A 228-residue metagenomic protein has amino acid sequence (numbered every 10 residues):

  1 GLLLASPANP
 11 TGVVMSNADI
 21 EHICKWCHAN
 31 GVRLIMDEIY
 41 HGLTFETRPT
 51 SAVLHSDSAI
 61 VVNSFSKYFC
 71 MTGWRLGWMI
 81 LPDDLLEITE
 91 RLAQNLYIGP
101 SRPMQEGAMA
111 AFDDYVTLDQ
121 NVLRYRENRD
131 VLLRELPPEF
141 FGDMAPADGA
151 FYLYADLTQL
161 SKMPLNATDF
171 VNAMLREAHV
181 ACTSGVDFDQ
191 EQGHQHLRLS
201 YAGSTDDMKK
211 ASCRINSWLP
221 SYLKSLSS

Functional and structural regions predicted by a protein language model:
L2, N9, D37, A59 (+7 more regions): Generic structural signal for small/hydrophobic residues in well-ordered secondary structure, especially within
A8-L34, E38-M71, D84: Active-site pre-lysine segment of PLP-dependent enzymes
C27, L136-P137, M174-L175: A generic structural signal for well-ordered alpha-helical segments
D57-R126, D130-E135, S217-P220, K224-L226: Conserved core segment of the aminotransferase class I/II
P82-D83, D113, D156-T158, A202-S204: Residue-level recognition of strand-loop junctions within catalytic nucleotide-signaling folds
M109, Y125-L133, M144-T158: Conserved glycine-rich beta-strand-loop-beta hairpin in the small C-terminal domain of fold type I
F140-M144, A181-D187: A short linear hydrophobic-aromatic micro-motif
M163-L165, A173-A181, F188-S228: PLP-dependent enzyme catalytic core of the Aspartate aminotransferase-like
